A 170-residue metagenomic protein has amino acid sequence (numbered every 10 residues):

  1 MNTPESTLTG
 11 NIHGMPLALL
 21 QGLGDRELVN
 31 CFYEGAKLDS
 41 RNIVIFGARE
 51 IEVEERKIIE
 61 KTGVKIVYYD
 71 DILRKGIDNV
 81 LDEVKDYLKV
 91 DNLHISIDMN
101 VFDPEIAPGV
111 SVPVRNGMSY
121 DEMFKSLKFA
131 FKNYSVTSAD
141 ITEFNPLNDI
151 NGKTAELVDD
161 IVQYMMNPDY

Functional and structural regions predicted by a protein language model:
M1-Y33, T137: Active-site histidine-anchored catalytic micro-motif
H13-P16, D39, E55, V80 (+1 more regions): Internal, well-ordered alpha-helical segments in soluble enzyme and binding-protein domains
Q21, G47-E50, Y68-D70: Short, structured patches in soluble enzyme cores that scaffold and shape functional sites
R26, R49-I51, E83: N-terminal catalytic or cofactor-binding beta/alpha core of small enzyme domains
G35-S40, A130-Y134: Short, conserved loop/helix-junction motifs that constitute active-site signature segments in enzyme catalytic cores
K37-E50: An alpha-beta-alpha
I51-K61: Short, glycine/polar-rich helix-capping loops at beta-to-alpha or helix-loop-helix junctions that flank or form
E60-Y170: Catalytic cores of soluble, metal-dependent hydrolases
